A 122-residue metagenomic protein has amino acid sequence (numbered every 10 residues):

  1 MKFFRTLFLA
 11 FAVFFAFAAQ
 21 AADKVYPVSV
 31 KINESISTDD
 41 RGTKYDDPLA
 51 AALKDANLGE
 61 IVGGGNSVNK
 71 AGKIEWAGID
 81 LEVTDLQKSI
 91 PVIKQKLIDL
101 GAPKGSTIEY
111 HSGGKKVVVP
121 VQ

Functional and structural regions predicted by a protein language model:
M1-F8: Bacterial N-terminal signal peptides that target proteins for export
F8-A16: Bacterial N-terminal signal peptides
A22-D80, T84-Q122: Long, contiguous binding/interaction regions
